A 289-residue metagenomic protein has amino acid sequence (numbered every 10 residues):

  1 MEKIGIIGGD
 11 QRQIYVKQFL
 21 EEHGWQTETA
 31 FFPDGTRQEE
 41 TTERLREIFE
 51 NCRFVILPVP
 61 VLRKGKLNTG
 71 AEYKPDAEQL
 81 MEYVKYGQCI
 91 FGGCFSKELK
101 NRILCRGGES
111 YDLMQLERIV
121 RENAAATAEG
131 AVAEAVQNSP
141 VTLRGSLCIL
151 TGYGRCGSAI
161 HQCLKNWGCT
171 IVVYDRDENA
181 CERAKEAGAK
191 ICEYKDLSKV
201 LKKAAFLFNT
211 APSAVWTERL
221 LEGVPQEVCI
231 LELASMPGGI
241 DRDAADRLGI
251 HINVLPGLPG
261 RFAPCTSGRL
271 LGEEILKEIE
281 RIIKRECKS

Functional and structural regions predicted by a protein language model:
M1-K3, G87, R144-L147, E227: Phosphate-coordination loops involved in phosphoryl transfer and adenosine-cofactor binding
E2-R46: N-terminal glycine-/charge-rich "phosphate-binding" loop or analogous flexible N-terminal tail
G5-I14, L20, R144-L164: Glycine-rich adenosine-cofactor-binding loop
D10, P33, S96, R176-D177 (+1 more regions): Residues in the short beta-alpha loop(s) of Rossmann-like NAD(P)-binding domains
H23-Q38, W167-A187: NAD(P)-binding Rossmann-fold cofactor-contacting core
T42-E43, P60-R63, L67, P75-K85 (+1 more regions): Rossmann-like adenosine-cofactor binding region
I56-R144, E274, R281: Glycine/serine-rich phosphate-binding loop and adjoining beta1-alpha1 elements at the start of nucleotide-handling
C94-Y111, A234-E278: Rossmann-fold NAD(P)-binding glycine/threonine-rich loop
